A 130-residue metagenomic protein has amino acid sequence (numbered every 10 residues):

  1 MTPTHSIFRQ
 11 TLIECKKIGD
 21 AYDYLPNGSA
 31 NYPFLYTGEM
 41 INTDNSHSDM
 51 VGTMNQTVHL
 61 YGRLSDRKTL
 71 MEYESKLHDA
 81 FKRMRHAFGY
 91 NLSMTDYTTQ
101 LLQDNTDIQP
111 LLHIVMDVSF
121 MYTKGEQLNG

Functional and structural regions predicted by a protein language model:
M1-Q10, M40-T53, S93-G130: Short, charged interaction patches at domain edges and termini
M1-S46, E72-D79, M84-F88, N129-G130: Small/polar-rich, solvent-exposed N-terminal microdomains that initiate assembly or binding
S29-A30, Y61, D96: Non-transmembrane, interaction-prone segments in cytosolic or luminal domains
Y36, H59, D117: Conserved beta-strand segments that form the floor/walls of ligand-binding pockets within enzyme and binding domains
L60-L64, F120-Y122: Short beta-strand-to-loop capping motifs
S65-E72: Short, conserved charged micro-motifs
